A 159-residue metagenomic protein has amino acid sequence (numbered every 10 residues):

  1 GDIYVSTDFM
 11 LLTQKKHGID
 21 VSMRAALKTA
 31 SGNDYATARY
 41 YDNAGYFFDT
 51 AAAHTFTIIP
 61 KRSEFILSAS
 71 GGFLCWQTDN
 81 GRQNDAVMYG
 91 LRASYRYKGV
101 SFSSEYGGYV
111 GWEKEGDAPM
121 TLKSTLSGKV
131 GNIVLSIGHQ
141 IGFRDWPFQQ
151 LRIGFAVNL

Functional and structural regions predicted by a protein language model:
G1-D85: Outer-membrane pore/translocation modules
N80-G81, V87-L159: Outer membrane beta-barrel transmembrane domains
